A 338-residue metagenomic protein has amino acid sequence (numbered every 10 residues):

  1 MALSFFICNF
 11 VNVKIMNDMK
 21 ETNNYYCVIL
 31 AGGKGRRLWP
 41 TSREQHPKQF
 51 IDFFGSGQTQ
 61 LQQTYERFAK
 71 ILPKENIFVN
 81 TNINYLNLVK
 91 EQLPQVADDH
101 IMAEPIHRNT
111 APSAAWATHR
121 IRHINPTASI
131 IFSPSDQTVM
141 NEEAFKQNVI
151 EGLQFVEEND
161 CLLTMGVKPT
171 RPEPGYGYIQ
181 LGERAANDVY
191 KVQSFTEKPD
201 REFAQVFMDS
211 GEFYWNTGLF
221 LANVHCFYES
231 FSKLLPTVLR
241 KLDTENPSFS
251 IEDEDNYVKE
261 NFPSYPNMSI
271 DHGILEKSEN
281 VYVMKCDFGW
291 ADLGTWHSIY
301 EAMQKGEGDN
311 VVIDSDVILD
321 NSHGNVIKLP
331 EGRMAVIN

Functional and structural regions predicted by a protein language model:
M1-V11: Hydrophobic alpha-helical signal peptides and transmembrane signal-/tail-anchor segments that drive secretory-pathway
N9, I15-I29, R37-E44, G55-P134 (+2 more regions): Conserved N-terminal catalytic core of the sugar/cofactor nucleotidyltransferase
N12, N17-N24, H225-N338: Left-handed beta-helix
I29-A31, N80, I131-P134, T164-K168 (+2 more regions): Short beta-strand segments
V79, M102-A103, F132, L163-M165 (+2 more regions): General beta-strand structural signal in soluble alpha/beta enzymes
E142-F262, Y282: Conserved core of the sugar-phosphate nucleotidyltransferase
